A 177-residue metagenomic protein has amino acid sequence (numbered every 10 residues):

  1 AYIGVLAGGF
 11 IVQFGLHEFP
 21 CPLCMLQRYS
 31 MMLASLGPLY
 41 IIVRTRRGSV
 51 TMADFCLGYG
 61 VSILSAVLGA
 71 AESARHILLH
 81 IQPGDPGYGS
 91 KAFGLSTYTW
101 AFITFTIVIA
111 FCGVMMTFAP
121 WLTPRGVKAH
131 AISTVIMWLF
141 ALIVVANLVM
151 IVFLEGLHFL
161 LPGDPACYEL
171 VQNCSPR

Functional and structural regions predicted by a protein language model:
A1-P20, M31-M32, L36, R47-R177: Secretory/periplasmic and organellar redox-cofactor proteins
L39: Glycine-rich phosphate/pyrophosphate-binding loops and their adjacent beta-strand/loop elements at enzyme active sites
